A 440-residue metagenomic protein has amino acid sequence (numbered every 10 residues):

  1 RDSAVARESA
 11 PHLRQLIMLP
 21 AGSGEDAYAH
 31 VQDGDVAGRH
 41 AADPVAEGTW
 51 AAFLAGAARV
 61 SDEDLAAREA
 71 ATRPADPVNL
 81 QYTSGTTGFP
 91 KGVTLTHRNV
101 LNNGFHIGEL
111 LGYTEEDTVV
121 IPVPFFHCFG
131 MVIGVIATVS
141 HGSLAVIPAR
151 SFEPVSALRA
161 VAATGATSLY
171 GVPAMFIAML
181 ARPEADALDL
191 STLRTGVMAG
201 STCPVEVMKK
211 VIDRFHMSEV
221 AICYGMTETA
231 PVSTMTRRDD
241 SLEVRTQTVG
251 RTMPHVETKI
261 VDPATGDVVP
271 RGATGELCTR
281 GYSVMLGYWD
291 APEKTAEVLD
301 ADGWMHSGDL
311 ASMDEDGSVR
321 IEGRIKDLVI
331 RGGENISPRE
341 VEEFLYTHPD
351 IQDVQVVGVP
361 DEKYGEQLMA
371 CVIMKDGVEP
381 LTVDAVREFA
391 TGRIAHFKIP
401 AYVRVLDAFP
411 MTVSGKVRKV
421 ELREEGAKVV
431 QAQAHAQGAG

Functional and structural regions predicted by a protein language model:
R1-P74: ANL superfamily adenylate-forming
H40, A163-G171, L180-V244, E257: Gly/Ser/Thr-rich phosphate-binding loop
V60, P74, V93-T114, P122 (+2 more regions): Conserved structural elements of the adenylate-forming
E69-A71, V78-N102: Conserved AMP-binding A3 loop
P90-G92, N103-I107, A157-L158, F176-P183 (+7 more regions): Adenylate-forming
L101-T118, C128-S168, R182: Conserved AMP-binding/adenylation subdomain of ANL enzymes
L169, G281, L286-D290, K294-E297 (+4 more regions): AMP-binding/adenylate-forming catalytic core of the ANL superfamily
T202, L242-D290, V298: Adenylate-forming AMP-binding core of the ANL superfamily, especially NRPS adenylation
